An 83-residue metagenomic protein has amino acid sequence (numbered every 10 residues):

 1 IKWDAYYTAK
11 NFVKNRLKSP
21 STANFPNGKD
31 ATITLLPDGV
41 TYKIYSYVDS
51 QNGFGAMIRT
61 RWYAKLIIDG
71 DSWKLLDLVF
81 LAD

Functional and structural regions predicted by a protein language model:
I1-D83: Cystatin/cathelin-like cysteine-protease inhibitor module
